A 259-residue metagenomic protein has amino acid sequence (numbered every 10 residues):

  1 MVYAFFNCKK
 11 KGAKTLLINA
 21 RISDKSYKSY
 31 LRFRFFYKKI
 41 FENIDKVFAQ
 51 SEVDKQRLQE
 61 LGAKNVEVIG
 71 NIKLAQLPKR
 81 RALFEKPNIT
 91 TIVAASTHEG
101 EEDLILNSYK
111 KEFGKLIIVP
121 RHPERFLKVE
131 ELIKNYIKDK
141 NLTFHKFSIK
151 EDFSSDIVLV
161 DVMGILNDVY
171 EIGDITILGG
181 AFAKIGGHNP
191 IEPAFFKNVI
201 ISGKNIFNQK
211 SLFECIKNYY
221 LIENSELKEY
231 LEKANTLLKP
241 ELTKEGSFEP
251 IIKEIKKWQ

Functional and structural regions predicted by a protein language model:
M1-Q259: Nucleotide-activated sugar donor-binding and catalytic core shared by glycosyltransferases and related lipid-linked
